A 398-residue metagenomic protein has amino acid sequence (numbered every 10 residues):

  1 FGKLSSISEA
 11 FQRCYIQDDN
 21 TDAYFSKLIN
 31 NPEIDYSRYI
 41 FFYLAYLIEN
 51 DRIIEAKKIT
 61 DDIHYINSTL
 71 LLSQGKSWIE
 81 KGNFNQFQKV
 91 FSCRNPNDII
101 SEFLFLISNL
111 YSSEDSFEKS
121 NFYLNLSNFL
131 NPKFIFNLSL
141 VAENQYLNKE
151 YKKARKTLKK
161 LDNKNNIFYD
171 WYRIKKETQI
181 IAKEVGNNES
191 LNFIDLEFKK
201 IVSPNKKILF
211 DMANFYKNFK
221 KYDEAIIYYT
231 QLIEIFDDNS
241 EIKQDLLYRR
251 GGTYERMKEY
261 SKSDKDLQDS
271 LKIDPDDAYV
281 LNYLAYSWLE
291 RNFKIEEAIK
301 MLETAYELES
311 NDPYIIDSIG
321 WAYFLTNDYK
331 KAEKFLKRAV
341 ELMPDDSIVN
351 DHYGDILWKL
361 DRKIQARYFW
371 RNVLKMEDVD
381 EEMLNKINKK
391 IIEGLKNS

Functional and structural regions predicted by a protein language model:
F1-K159, N163-N187, P204-Y222, I242-R256 (+6 more regions): Alpha-helical solenoid repeat scaffolds
T21, A56, S120, A154 (+6 more regions): Single-residue signature of alpha-solenoid repeat helices
F25, T60, L124, L158 (+6 more regions): Hydrophobic/aromatic packing residues within the alpha-helices of TPR/SEL1-like helical repeat arrays
L28-N31, I63-H64, S127, L161-D162 (+7 more regions): Alpha-helical solenoid scaffolds that mediate protein-protein interactions, centered on TPR/SEL1-like repeats but also
N31-P32, I66, L130, N163-I167 (+6 more regions): Structural marker of alpha-solenoid helical repeat scaffolds
F105, N109, D195, T230-I233: Amphipathic, well-packed alpha-helical segments that form the structural scaffold of globular domains
G252, R256-G320, L325-N327: Eukaryotic tandem repeat interaction scaffolds
W288-E290, E297, E303, L308 (+7 more regions): C-terminal soluble interaction/assembly domains
